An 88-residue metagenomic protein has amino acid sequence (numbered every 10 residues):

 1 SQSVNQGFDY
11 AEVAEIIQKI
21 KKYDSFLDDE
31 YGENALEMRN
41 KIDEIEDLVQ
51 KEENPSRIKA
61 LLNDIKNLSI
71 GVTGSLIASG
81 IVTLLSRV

Functional and structural regions predicted by a protein language model:
S1-V72, L84-V88: Short amphipathic alpha-helical segments that predominantly mediate membrane engagement
